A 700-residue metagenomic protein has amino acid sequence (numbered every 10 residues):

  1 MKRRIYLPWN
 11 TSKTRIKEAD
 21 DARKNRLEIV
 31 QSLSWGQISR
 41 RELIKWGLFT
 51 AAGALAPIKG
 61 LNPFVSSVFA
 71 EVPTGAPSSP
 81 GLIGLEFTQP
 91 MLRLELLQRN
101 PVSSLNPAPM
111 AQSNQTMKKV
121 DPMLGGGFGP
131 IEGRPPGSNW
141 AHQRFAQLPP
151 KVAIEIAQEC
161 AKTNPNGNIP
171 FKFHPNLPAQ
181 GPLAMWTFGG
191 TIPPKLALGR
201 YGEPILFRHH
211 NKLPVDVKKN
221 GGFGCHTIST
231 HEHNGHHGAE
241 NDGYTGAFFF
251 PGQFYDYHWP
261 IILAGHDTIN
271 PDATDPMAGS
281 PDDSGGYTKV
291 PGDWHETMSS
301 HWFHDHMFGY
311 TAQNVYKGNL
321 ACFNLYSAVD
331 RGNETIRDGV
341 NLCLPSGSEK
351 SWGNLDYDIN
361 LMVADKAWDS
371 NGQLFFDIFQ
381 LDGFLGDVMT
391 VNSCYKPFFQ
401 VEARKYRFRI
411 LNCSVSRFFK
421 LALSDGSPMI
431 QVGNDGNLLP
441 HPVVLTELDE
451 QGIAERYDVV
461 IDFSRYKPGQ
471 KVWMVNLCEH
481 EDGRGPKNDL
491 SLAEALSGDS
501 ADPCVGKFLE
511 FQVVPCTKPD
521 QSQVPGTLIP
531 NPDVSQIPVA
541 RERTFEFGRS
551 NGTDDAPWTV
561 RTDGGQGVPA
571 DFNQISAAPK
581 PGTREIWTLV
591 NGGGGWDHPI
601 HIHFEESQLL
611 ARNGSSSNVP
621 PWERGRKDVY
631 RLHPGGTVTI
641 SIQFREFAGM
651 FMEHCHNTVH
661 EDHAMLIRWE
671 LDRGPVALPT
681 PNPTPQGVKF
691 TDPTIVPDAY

Functional and structural regions predicted by a protein language model:
M1-E42, N62-F69: N-terminal secretory signal peptides
R40-A56: N-terminal export leaders
W46-F49, K59-C322, Y326-F379, L385 (+7 more regions): A long-range scaffold signal marking pre-active-site subdomains of enzyme folds
F69-E159, A312-A364, N434, L439-D597 (+3 more regions): Extended terminal and domain-junction accessory segments
P178-K195, V388-C394, D554-K580: N-terminal edge beta-strand
I192, A197, I228-E296, M429-R465 (+3 more regions): Extracytoplasmic beta-sandwich strand-turn segments characteristic of Greek-key/jelly-roll folds
L213-N241, T245, A367, S416-N437 (+4 more regions): Extracytoplasmic copper-binding redox domains, predominantly the cupredoxin/blue-copper superfamily
N234-L263, V363-G526, S617: Histidine- and aromatic-rich segments of cupredoxin/plastocyanin-like copper-binding domains
